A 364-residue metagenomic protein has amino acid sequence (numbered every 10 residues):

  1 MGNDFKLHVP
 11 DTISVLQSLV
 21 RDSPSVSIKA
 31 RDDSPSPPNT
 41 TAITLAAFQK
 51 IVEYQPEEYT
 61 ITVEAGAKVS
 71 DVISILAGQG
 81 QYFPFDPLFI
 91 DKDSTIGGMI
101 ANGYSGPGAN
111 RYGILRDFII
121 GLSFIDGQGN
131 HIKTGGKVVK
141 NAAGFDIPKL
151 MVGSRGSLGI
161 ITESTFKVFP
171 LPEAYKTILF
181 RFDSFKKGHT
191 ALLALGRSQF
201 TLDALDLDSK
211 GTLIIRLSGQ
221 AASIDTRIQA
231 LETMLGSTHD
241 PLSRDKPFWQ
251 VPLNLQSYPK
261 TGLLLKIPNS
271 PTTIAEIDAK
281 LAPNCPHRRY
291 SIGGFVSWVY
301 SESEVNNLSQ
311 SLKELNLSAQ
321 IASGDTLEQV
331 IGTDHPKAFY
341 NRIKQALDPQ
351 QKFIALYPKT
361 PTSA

Functional and structural regions predicted by a protein language model:
M1-D33, L312-D334: N-terminal accessory segments
G2-V26, L45-D91, Y104-K137, P172-F180: N-terminal glycine-rich flavin-associated loop
I28, A204-S209, R288-I292: Short beta-strand
A46, D91, S237-A364: Conserved glycine-rich FAD pyrophosphate-binding loop
S70-D71, K186-T190, A222-Q229, T272-K280 (+1 more regions): Short, conserved charged micro-motifs
F85-D86, D91-L205: FAD-binding subdomain of flavoenzyme oxidoreductases
Y175, R181-F182, T190-P241: A conserved active-site cap/scaffold subdomain adjacent to cofactor or substrate pockets
